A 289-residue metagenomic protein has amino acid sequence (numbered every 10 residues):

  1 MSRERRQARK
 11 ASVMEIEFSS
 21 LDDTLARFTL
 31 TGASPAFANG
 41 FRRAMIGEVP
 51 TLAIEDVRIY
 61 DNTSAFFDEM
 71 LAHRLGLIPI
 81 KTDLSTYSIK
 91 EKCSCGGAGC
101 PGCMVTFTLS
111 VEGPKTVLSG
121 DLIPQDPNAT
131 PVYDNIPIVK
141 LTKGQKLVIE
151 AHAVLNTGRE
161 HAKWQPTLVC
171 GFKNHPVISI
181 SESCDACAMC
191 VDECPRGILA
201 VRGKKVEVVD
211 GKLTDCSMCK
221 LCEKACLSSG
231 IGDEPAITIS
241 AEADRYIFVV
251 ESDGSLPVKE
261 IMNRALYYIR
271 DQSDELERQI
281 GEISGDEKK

Functional and structural regions predicted by a protein language model:
S2-K289: Protein-protein interaction/assembly regions in multi-subunit complexes
